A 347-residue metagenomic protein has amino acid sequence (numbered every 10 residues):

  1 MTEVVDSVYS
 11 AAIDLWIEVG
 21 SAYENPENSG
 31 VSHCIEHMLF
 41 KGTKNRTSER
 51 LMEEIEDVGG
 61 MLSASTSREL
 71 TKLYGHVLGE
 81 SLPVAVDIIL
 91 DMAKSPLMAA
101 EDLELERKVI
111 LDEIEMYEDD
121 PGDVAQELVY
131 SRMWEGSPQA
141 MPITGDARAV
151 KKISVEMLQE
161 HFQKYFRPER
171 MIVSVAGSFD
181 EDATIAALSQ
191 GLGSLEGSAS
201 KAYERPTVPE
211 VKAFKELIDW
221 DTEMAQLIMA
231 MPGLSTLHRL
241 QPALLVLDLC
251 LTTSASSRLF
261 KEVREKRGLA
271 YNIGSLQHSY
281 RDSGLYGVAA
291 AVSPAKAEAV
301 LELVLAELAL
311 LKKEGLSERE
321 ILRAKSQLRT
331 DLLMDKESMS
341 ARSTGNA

Functional and structural regions predicted by a protein language model:
M1-T2, I218, L227-M229: Short hydrophobic-aromatic micro-motifs
V4, S48-S200, P206-T207, L217 (+5 more regions): Charge-rich, well-structured scaffold segments of protease-associated domains
V4-I55, V129, M229, R239-L251 (+1 more regions): Active/ligand-binding-proximal structured segments within catalytic/core domains that scaffold catalytic residues
E210: C-terminal active-site subregion of NodB/CE4 polysaccharide deacetylases
A213-K215: Flexible, small-/acidic-enriched active-site or ligand-binding loops
